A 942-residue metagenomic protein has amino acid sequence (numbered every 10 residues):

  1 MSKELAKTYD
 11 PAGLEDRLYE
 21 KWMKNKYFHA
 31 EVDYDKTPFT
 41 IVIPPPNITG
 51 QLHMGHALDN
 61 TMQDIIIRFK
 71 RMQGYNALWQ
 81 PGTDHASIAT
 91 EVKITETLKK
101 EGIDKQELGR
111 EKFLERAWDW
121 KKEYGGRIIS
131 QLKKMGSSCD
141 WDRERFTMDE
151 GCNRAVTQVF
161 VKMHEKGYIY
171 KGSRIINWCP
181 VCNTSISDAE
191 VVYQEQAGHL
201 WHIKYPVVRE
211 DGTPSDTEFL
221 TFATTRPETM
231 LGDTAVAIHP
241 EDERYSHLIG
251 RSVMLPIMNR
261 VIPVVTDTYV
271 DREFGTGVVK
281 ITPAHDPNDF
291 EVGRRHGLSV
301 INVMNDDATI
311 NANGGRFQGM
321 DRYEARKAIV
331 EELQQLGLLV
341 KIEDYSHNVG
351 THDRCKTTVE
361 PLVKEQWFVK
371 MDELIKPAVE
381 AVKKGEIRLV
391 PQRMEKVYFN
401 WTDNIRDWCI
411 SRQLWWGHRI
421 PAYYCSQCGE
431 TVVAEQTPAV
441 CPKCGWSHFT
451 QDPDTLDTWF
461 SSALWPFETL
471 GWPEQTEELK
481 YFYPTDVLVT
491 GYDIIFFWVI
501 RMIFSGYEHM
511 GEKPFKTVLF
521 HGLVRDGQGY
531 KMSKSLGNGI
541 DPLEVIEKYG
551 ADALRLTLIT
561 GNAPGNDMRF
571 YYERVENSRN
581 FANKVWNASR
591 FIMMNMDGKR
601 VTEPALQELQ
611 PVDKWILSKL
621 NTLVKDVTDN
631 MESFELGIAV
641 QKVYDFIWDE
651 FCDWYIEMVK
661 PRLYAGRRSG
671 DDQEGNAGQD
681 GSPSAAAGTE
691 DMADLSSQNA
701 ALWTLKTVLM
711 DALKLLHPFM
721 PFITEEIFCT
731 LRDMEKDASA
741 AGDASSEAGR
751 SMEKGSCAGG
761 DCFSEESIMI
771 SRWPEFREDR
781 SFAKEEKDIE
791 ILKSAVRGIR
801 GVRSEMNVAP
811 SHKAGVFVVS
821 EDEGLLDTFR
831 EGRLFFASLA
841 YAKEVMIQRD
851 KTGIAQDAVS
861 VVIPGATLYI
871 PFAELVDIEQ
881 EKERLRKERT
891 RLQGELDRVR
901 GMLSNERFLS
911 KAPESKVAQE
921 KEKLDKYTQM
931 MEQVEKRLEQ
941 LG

Functional and structural regions predicted by a protein language model:
M1-Y9, L78, G350, V369 (+2 more regions): Auxiliary tRNA-acceptor-end handling modules of aminoacyl-tRNA synthetases
S2-V42, T95, A117-Q131, D242-Y269 (+4 more regions): Conserved oxyanion/phosphate-binding beta-strand-loop segments in alpha/beta enzyme cores
K3, T8, R17, K21-N25 (+10 more regions): Residue patterns forming the tRNA-binding/recognition surfaces of aminoacyl-tRNA synthetases and related DALR
E31-I94, T147, V156, A223-T225 (+6 more regions): N-terminal catalytic cores of NTP/NDP-binding nucleotidyl/phosphoryl-transfer enzymes
Y34-P38, P44-P45, Q80-E91, E144-C152 (+3 more regions): Short, solvent-exposed turn/loop segments enriched in Gly/Ser/Thr/Pro and often Arg
H56-L58, P287-V292, R501-H509, V643: Alpha-helical support elements that line or immediately flank enzyme active sites and cofactor-binding pockets
A57-I65, L220-P256, V279-D286, H296-N302 (+3 more regions): Extended active-site and interfacial segments that coordinate phosphate-rich ligands in large catalytic machineries
H202, N400-F460, L464, E508-A551 (+3 more regions): Feature 926 captures the class I aminoacyl-tRNA synthetase adenylation module centered on the KMSKS loop
